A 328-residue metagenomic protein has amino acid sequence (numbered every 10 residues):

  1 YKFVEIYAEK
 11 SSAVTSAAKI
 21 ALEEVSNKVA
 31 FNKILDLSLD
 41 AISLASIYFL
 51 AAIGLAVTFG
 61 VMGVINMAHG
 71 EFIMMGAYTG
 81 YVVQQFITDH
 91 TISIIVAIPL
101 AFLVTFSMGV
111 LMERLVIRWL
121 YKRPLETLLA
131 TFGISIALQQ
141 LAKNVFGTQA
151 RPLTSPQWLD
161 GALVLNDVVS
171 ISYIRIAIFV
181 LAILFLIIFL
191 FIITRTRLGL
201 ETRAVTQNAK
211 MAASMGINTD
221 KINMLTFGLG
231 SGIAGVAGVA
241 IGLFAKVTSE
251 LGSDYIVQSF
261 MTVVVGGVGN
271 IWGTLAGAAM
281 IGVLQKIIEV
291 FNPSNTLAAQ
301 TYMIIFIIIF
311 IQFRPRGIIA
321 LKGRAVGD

Functional and structural regions predicted by a protein language model:
L37, I192-I193, R197, T226-V265 (+1 more regions): Inter-helical junctions in multi-pass inner-membrane proteins, predominant in energy-converting antiporter-like
L37-V82, L111-E126, V265-I271: Single transmembrane alpha-helix segments in multi-pass membrane proteins
L55, A68-F86, A130, I134 (+4 more regions): Hydrophobic alpha-helical segments within and immediately flanking transmembrane helices of multi-pass membrane proteins
A68-L111, V290-F291: Membrane-embedded helix boundary and interhelical linker motif in transport proteins
F72-M75, L120-K143, A182, G252-V264 (+2 more regions): Pore- or pathway-lining transmembrane helices of multi-pass membrane proteins that form conduits for solutes/ions
T91-S135, L141, A276-I281, Q285 (+1 more regions): Alpha-helical transmembrane segments within multi-pass membrane transporters and channels
V145, Q149-A150, Q157-W158, Q207 (+3 more regions): Cytosolic-side transmembrane-helix boundaries in multi-pass membrane proteins
V169-V247, T274-A276: Helix-loop-helix "hairpin" substructures at the membrane interface of multi-pass membrane proteins
